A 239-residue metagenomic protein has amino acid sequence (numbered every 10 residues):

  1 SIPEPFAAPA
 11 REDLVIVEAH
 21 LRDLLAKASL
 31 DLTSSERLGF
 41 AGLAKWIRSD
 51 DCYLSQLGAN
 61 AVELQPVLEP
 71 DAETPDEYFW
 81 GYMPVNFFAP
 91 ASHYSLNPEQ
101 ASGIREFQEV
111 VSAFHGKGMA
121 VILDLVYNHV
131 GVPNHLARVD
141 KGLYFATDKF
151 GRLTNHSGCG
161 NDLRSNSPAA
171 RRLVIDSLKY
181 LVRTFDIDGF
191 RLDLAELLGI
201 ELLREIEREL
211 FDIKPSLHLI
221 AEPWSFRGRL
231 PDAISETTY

Functional and structural regions predicted by a protein language model:
S1-N97: N-terminal structural segment of carbohydrate-active enzymes
D13, G58-N60, K117-M119, D124 (+2 more regions): Short, well-ordered coil/turn segments that N-cap beta-strands
A19, L64, F87, F114 (+4 more regions): Conserved, mostly hydrophobic/aromatic
A26-A28, V132, E201, L230: Short, function-defining helix-loop hinge/capping sites that tune catalysis or transport
L30-G42, P70-G116, G131-R172, D176-T184: Aromatic- and acidic-residue-enriched carbohydrate-binding clefts of CAZyme catalytic domains
C52-S55, Q108-K117, E207-K214: Surface-exposed amphipathic alpha-helices with a cationic face
L64-D76, L125-N134, D193-G199, E222-R227: Short, solvent-exposed turn/loop segments enriched in Gly/Ser/Thr/Pro and often Arg
P66, Y82, S177, R183-D186 (+1 more regions): Active-site-proximal helices and loops of the catalytic beta/alpha 8
